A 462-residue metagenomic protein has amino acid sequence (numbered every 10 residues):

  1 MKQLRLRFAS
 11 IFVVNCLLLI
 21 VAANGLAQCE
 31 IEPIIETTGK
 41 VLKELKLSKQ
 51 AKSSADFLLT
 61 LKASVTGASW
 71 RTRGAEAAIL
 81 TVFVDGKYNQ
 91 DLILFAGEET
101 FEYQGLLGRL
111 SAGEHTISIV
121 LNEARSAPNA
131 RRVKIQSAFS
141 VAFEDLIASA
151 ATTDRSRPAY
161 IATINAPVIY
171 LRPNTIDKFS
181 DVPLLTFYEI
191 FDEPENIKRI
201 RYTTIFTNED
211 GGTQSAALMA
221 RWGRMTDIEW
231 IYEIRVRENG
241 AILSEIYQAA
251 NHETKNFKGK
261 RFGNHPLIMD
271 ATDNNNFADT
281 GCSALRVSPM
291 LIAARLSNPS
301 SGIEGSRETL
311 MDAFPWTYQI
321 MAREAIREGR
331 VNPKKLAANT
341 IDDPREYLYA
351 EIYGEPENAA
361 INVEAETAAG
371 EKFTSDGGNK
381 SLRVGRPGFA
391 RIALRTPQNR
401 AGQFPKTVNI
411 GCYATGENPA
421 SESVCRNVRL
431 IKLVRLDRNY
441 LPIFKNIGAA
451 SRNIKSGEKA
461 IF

Functional and structural regions predicted by a protein language model:
K2-V13: Bacterial N-terminal signal peptides that target proteins for export
I11-V21: Bacterial N-terminal signal peptides
Q28, P33-K46, K62-L146, G370-N409 (+1 more regions): Beta-strand-rich ligand-recognition modules
A51-L59, S69, S111-G113, P356-A360 (+1 more regions): Short tyrosine-centred short linear motifs in exposed loops/low-complexity segments
S53-K62, D342-A350: Contiguous beta-strand segments within globular domains
L61-T66, V120-A124, R201-A216: Generic short beta-strand segments
A142-G211: N-terminal "first-domain core" detector
I147-T153, I161, D192-I197, T207-E209 (+3 more regions): Domain-length functional cores that host ligand/cofactor binding and catalytic or interaction surfaces in mature
